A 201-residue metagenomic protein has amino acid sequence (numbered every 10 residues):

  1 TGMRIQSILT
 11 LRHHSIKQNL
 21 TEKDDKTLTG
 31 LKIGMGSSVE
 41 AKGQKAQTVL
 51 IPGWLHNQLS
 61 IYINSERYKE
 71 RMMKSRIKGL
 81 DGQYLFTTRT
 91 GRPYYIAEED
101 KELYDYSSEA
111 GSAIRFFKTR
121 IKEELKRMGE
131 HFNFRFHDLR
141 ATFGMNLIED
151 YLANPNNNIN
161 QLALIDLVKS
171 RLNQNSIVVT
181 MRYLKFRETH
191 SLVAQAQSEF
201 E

Functional and structural regions predicted by a protein language model:
T1-Q6: Short pre-functional
L9, K169: The alpha-helix within a helix-turn-helix
T10-N57, S65-Q83: Conserved tyrosine-mediated DNA breakage-rejoining catalytic core shared by Y-recombinases
G53-H131, E149: Active-site/catalytic core of tyrosine-dependent DNA strand-transfer enzymes
R127-N154, Q161, V179: Short basic/aromatic active-site micro-motif
A163-I165: Short glycine/proline-centered loop/turn elements that form peptide/ligand docking sites
L172-Q197: Catalytic-site neighborhood detector that most strongly recognizes the C-terminal catalytic loop/helix of tyrosine
